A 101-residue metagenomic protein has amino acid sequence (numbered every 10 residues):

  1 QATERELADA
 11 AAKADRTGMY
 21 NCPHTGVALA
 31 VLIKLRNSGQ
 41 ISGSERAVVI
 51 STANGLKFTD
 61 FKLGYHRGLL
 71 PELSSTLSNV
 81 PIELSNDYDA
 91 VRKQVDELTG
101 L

Functional and structural regions predicted by a protein language model:
Q1-G43: Active-site-adjacent helical/loop segments in soluble small-molecule enzymes
A30-L101: Phosphate-binding loop/pocket of nucleotide- and phosphate-handling active sites
